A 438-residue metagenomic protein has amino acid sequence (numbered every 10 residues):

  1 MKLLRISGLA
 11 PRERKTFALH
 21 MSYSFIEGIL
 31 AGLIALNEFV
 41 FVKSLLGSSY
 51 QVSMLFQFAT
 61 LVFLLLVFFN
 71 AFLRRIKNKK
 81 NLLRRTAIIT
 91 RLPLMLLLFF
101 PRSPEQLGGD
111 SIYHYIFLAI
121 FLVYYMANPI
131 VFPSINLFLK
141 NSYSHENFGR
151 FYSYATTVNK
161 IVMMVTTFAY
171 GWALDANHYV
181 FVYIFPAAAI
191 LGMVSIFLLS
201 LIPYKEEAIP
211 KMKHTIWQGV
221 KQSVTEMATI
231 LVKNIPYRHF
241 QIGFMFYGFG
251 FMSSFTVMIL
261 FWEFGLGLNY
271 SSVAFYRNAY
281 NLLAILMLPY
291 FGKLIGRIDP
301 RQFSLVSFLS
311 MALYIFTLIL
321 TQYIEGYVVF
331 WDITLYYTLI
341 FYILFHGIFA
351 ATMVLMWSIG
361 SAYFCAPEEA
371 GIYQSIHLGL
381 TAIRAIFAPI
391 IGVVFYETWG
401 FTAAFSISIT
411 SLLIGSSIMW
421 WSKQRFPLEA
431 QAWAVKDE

Functional and structural regions predicted by a protein language model:
M1-R14, E207-I242, K436-E438: Juxtamembrane intracellular "pre-TM" segments in multi-pass secondary transporters
K2-L66, N70-L73, P236-N278: Helix-loop boundary and gating motifs at the non-cytosolic
L36-V40, S44, A71, R75 (+3 more regions): Transmembrane alpha-helix termini and helix-breaking/packing motifs in multi-pass membrane transporters
E38, I130-Y143, A350-C365: Intracellular juxtamembrane helix-capping segments at the cytosolic ends of symmetry-related transmembrane helices
L66-N81, L174, L286-P300, Y396: Helix-to-loop junctions at the C-terminal end of transmembrane segments in multipass secondary transporters
R75-L92, H178-Y179, G296-M311: Cytoplasmic membrane-interface "Motif A"-like loop-to-helix N-cap segments of 12-TM Major Facilitator Superfamily
A87-D110, L309-D332: C-terminal ends and interior cores of transmembrane alpha-helices in multi-pass membrane transporters/permeases
I196-H214, W420-W433: Helix-loop junctions on the cytosolic side of multi-pass membrane transporters, especially the intracellular loop
